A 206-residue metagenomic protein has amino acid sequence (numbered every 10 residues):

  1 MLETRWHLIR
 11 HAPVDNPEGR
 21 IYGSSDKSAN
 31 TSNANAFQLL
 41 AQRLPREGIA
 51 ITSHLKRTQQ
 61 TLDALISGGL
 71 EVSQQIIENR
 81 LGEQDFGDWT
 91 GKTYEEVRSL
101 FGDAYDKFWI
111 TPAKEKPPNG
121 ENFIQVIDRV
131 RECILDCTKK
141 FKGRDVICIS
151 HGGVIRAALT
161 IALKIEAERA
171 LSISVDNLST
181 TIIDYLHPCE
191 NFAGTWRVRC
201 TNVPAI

Functional and structural regions predicted by a protein language model:
M1-R5, Q84-S99, K139-R144, T160-I206: Acidic, low-complexity terminal tails and accessory targeting/binding regions of phosphate-metabolizing enzymes
L2, P45-R80, D184-I206: Conserved histidine-centered catalytic loops in small-molecule metabolism enzymes
T4-L70: Active-site-proximal alpha-helix that buttresses catalytic centers in soluble enzyme cores
W6, G48, R144-S150: Generic beta-sheet signal
A12, G152, V203: Active-site metal-binding loops of divalent metal-dependent hydrolases
D15, R57-Q59, E83-Q84, V154-R156: Short, active-site-adjacent cap segments at secondary-structure transitions
S28, G68-R131: Phosphate-handling substructures
T52-S53, D128, I149-S150: Short beta-strand scaffold positions
